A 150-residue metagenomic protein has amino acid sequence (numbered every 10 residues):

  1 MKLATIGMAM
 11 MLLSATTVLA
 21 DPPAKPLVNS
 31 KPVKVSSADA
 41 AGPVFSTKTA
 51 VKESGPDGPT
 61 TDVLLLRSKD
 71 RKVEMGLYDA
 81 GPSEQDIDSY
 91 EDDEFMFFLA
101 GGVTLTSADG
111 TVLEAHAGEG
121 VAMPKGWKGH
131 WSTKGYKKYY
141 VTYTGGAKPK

Functional and structural regions predicted by a protein language model:
M1-T5: Positively charged n-region of N-terminal signal peptides that target proteins for export
G7-A15: Bacterial N-terminal signal peptides
L19-K72: A short, N-terminal "cap"/entry segment at the start of jelly-roll beta-barrel domains of the cupin/DSBH fold
E74-Y90, P124-K125: Conserved short histidine dyad/triad with adjacent acidic residue
M75, L105, K138-V141: Short hydrophobic/aromatic-rich beta-strand segments that constitute the beta-sheet cores of beta-sandwich/beta-barrel
S89-L105: Short, conserved beta-strand element in jelly-roll/cupin
G110-K125: Short acidic-glycine-tyrosine-enriched beta hairpin
K125-K148: Ligand-binding loop in jelly-roll beta-barrel domains
